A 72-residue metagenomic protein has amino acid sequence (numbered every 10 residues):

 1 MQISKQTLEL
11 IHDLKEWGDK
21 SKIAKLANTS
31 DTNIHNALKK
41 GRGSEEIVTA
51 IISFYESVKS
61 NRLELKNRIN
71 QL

Functional and structural regions predicted by a protein language model:
M1-K15, S53, R62: A short, Lys/Arg-rich alpha-helix, primarily the initiator
K15, I34-H35, S57: Coiled-coil-like amphipathic alpha-helices with heptad-repeat character
W17-D19: Residue-level signal for the short linker/turn that defines the boundary of a DNA-recognition helix
K22-A24: Short alpha-helical "recognition helix" segments of helix-turn-helix
S30-G43: Recognition helix of helix-turn-helix/homeodomain-like DNA-binding domains that insert into the DNA major groove
E45-L65: Short Lys/Arg-enriched helix C-cap and helix-to-coil transition segments that create basic nucleic-acid-contact patches
E64-L72: Short acidic DE-rich linear segments
